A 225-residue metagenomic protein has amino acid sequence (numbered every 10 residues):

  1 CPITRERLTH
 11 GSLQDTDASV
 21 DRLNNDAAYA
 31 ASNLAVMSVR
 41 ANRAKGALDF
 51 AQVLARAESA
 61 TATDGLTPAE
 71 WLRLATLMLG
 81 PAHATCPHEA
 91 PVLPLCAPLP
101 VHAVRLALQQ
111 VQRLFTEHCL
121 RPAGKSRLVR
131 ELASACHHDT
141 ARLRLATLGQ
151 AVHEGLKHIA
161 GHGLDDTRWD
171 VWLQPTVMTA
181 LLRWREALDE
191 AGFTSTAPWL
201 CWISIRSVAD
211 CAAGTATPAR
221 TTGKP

Functional and structural regions predicted by a protein language model:
P2-V36, K45: Histidine-centered nuclease catalytic patch
S12, S19, S32, S38 (+5 more regions): Generic serine detector
D15-D17, D21, D26, D49 (+6 more regions): Acidic-enriched, low-complexity/disordered segments with a strong bias for Aspartate over Glutamate
S32, R40-L132: A detector for short metal-coordination/catalytic motifs
H88-P225: C-terminal, charged low-complexity interaction regions
